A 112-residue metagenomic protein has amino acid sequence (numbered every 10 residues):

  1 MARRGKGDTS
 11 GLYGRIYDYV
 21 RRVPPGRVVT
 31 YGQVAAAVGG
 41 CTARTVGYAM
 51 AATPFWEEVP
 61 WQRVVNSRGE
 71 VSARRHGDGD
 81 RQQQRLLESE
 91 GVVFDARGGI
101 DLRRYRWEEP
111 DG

Functional and structural regions predicted by a protein language model:
A2-G112: Nucleic acid-binding interface residues in structured DNA/RNA-binding domains, emphasizing the DNA-engaging scaffolds
